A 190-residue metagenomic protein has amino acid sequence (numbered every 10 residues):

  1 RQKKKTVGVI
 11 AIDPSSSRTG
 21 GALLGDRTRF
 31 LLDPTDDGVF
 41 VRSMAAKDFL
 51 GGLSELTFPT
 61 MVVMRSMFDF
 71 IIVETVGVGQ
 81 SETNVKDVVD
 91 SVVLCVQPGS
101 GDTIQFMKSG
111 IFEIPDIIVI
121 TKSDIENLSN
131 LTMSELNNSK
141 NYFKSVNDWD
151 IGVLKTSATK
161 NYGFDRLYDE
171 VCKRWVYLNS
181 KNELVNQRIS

Functional and structural regions predicted by a protein language model:
R1-S81, V88-L94, T103: Nucleotide-state-sensitive switch-loop elements of NTP-binding domains
Q2, S134, D169, K173: Replace "anionic and nucleotidyl ligands
K5-T6, F143-V146, N179-L184: Active-site phosphate-binding and catalytic loops of NTP-dependent enzymes
I10-A11, I151-S157: Extended hydrophobic secondary-structure segments that form protein cores and membrane-embedded regions
F40-S43, I118-I120, L154: Short glycine-rich or small-residue beta-strand-to-loop segments that form or flank ligand, phosphate, metal/Fe-S
F49-L50, K160-F164: A short acidic, often aromatic-flanked loop/helix-cap motif at beta-alpha or helix-coil junctions that lines enzyme
L56-M64, V76-I151, T159-K160, W175-Y177: Conserved catalytic-core segment of NTP-binding enzymes
K155-A158, R166-S190: Long, well-ordered amphipathic alpha-helical subdomains in the mid-to-C-terminal portions of large enzyme subunits
